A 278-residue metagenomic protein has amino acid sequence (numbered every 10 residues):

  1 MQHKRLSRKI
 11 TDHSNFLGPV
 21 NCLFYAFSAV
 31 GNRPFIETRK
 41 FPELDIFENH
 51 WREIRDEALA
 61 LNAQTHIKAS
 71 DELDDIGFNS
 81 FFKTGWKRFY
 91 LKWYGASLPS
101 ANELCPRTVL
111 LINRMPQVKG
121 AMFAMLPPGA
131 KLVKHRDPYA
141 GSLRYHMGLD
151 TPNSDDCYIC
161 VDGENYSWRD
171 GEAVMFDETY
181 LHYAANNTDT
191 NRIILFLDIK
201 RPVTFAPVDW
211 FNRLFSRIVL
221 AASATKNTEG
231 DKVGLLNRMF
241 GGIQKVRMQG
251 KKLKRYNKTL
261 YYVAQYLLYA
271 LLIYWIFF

Functional and structural regions predicted by a protein language model:
M1-M122, L126-R136, S154, R192-I193 (+2 more regions): Fe(II)/2-oxoglutarate oxygenase catalytic core
L132-H135, C157-I159, F176, H182-T188: Short beta-strand His + acidic residue motifs that chelate non-heme Fe in jelly-roll/DSBH and cupin folds
A140: Acidic/His-rich structured neighborhood in mature extracellular/periplasmic domains
R144-M147, M175, T190-F205: A short hydrophobic beta-strand segment most commonly corresponding to one strand of the jelly-roll/cupin
L149-D170: A short beta-strand-loop-beta hairpin characteristic of the jelly-roll/cupin
P152, Y183, K200-T204: Short coil/turn motifs at secondary-structure junctions
S167-L181: Conserved metal-binding segment of the jelly-roll/cupin
V246-Q265: Loop-to-transmembrane boundary segments
